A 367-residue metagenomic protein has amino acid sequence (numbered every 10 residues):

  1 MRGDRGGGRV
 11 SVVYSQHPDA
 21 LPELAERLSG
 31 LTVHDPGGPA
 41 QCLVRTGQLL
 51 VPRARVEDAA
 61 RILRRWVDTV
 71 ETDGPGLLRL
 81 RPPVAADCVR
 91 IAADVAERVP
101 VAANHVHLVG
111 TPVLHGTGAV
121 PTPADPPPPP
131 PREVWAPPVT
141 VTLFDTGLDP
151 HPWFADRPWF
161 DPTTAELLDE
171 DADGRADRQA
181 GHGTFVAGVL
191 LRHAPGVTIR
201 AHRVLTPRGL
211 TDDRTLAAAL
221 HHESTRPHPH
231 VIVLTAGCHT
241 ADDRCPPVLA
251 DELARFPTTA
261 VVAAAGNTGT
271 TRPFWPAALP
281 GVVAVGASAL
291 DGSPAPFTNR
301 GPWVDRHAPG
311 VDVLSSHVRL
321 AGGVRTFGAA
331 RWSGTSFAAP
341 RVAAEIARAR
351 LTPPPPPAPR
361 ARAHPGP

Functional and structural regions predicted by a protein language model:
R2, L205-L279, P294, T326-A339 (+1 more regions): Substrate-binding/access-modulating region of protease and related hydrolase catalytic domains
R2-V109: Inhibitory N-terminal propeptides of secreted protease zymogens
E71-P82, A86-T140, T146-L148, P152-A155: Protease zymogen maturation seam
P100, W153, H228, T258 (+1 more regions): Glycine-centered tight turns that cap/initiate beta-strands
A102, R200, A260-V262, A284 (+2 more regions): Structural detector of well-ordered beta-strand residues that form the stable sheet scaffold of enzyme domains
P121-T198, A218, H222, R226-P227 (+2 more regions): Active-site core segment of subtilase-fold serine proteases
G147, F274-L351: Extracellular S/T/G-rich loop segment that most often corresponds to the catalytic His/Ser-adjacent loop
L190-T211, T215, P354-A361: Short helix-loop-beta-strand segments that form the rim/entrance of peptidase-like active sites
